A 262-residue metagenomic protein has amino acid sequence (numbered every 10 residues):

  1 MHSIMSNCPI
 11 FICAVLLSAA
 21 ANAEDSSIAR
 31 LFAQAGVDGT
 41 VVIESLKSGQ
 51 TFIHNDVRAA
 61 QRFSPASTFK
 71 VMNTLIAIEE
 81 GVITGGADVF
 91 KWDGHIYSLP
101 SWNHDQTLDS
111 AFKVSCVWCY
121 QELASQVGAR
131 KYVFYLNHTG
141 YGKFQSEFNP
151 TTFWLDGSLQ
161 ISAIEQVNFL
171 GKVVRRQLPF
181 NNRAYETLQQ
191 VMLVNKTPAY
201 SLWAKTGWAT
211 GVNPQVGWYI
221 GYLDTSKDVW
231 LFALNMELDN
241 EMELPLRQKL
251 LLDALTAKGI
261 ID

Functional and structural regions predicted by a protein language model:
M1-I10: Bacterial N-terminal signal peptides that target proteins for export
P9-S18: Bacterial N-terminal signal peptides
A21-S64: Beta-lactamase-like hydrolase cores
E24-L31, A35, S125-R130, V174-D262: Structured C-terminal helix/loop/strand segments within mature extracytoplasmic catalytic/sensor domains
N55-A60, H104-D105, K113-Y120, E147-W154 (+2 more regions): Flexible glycine/proline-enriched surface loops and loop-helix/loop-strand junctions
R62-G86, A111, F232: Active-site SXXK
E79-G94, F180-Y185: Short, well-structured active-site flanking segments
P100, T107-L108, Y120-R175: Mid-domain, small-residue-enriched loop/turn segments at the edges of structured enzyme/sensor domains
